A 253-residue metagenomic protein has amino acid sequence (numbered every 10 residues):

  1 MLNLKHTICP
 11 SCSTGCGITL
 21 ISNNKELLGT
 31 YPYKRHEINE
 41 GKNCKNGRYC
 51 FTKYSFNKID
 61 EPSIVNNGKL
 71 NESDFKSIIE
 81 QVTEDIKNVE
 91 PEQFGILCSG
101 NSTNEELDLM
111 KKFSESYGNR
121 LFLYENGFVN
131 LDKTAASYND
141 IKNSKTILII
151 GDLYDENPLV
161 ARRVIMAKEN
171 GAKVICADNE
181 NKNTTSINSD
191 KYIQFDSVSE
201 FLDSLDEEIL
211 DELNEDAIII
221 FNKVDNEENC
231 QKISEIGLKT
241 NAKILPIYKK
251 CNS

Functional and structural regions predicted by a protein language model:
M1-S204, E208, K223-V224: N-terminal export/assembly segments and adjacent metallocofactor-ligating motifs of anaerobic energy-metabolism
D190-S253: Active-site phosphate/pyrophosphate-binding segments
